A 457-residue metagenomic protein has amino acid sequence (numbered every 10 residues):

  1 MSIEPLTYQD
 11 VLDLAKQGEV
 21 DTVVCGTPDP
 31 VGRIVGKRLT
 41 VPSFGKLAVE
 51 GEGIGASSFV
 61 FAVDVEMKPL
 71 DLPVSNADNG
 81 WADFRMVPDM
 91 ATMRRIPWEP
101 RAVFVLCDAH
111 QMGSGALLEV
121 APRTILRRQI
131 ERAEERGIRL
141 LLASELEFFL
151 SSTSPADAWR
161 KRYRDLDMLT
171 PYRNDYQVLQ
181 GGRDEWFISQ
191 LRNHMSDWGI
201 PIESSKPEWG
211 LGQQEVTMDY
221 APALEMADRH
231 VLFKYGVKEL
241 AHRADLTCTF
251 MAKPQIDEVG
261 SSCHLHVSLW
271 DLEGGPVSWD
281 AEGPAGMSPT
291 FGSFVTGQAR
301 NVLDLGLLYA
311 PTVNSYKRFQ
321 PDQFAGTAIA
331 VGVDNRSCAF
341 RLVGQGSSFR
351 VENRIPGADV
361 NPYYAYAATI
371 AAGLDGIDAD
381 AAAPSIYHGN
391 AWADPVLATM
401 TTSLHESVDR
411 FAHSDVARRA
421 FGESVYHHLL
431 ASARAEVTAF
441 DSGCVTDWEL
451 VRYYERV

Functional and structural regions predicted by a protein language model:
M1-S204, V396-V457: ATP/Mg2+-dependent ligation/transfer catalytic cores
S2-T7, G18, E239-L240, L246-C248 (+2 more regions): Catalytic-core signal marking the mid-to-C-terminal active-site face
D29-V31, H110-L117, Q180, Y220-M226 (+4 more regions): A generic structural motif
R94-R101, L140, S205-G210, E258 (+2 more regions): Short glycine/proline-enriched loop/turn "hinge" motifs that connect secondary-structure elements and lie
V105-Q111, Q214-Y220, V267, N353: Short, hydrophobic beta-strand segments
L141-F149, R162-V178, W198-M218, C248-H264 (+1 more regions): Core alpha/beta catalytic barrel or barrel-like domain that forms the active/cofactor pocket in diverse metabolic
Y163-Q190, A223-K234, L272-W279, P284: Acidic, His- and aromatic-enriched active-site or binding-groove loops in soluble protein domains that engage sugars
Q177-D184, I188-I202, V216-A223, K234-F250 (+1 more regions): Accessory "access/gating" subregions that flank catalytic or transport cores
